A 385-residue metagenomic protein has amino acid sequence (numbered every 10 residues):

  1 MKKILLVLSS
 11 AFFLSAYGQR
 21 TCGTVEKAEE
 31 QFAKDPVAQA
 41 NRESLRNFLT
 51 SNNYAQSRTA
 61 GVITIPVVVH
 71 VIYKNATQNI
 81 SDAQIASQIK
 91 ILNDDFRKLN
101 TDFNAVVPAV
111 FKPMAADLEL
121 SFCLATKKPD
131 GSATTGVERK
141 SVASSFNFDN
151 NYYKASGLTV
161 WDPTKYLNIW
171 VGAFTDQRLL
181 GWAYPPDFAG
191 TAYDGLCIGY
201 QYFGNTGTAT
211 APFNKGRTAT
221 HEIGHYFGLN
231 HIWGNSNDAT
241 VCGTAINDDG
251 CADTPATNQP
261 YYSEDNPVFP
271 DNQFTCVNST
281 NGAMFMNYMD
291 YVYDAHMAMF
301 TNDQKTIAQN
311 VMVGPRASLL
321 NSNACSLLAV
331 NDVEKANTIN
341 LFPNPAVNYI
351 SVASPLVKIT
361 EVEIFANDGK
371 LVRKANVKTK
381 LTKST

Functional and structural regions predicted by a protein language model:
M1-E29, L92, V330-A336, N344: Bacterial Sec-dependent N-terminal signal peptides
Y17-F96: Primarily auto-inhibitory N-terminal propeptides
Y54-A60, A329-A336: Intrinsic-disorder/low-complexity linker and hinge segments
G61, V67-T77, D82-K128, R139-N331: Extracellular (secreted or membrane-anchored) zinc-dependent metallopeptidases, primarily metzincins but also closely
D332-T385: C-terminal outer-membrane/trafficking sorting elements
